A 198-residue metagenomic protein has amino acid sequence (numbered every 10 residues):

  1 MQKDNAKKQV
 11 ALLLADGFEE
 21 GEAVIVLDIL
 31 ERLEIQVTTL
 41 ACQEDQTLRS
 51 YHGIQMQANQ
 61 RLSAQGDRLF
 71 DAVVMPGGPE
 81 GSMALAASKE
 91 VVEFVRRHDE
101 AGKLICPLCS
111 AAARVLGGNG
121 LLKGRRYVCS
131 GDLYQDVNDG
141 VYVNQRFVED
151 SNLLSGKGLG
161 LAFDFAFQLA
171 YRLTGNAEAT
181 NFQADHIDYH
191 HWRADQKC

Functional and structural regions predicted by a protein language model:
K3-F18, I29-A41, A58-Q60, A64-C198: Active-site-adjacent pocket-lining segments in enzyme domains
V24, A41-E44: Short glycine/proline-centered loop/turn elements that form peptide/ligand docking sites
T47-Y51, Q55-Q57: A cross-family phosphate/adenosyl-ligand binding-site feature
